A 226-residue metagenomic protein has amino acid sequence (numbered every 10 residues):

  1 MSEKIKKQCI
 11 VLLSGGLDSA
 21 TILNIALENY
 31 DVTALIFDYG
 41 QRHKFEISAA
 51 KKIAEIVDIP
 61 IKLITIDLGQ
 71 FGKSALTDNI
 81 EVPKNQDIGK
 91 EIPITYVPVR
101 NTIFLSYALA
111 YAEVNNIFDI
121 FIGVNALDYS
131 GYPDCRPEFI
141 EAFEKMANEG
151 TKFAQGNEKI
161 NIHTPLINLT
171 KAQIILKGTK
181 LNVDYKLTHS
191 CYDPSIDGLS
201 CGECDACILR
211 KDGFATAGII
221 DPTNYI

Functional and structural regions predicted by a protein language model:
M1-S2, D67, C204, D221: Serine/threonine-rich low-complexity intrinsically disordered regions
S2-L181: ATP-dependent adenylation/nucleotidyltransferase module used to activate substrates
T65, I122, Y185, Y192 (+3 more regions): Non-transmembrane, interaction-prone segments in cytosolic or luminal domains
N157, N161, I196, P222-Y225: Residue-level signal for alpha-helical context at structural boundaries
L181-G202: Immediate flanking context of iron-sulfur cluster ligation sites
L199-S200, A206-I226: Iron-sulfur (Fe-S) cluster-binding segments and ferredoxin-like electron-carrier domains, especially [2Fe-2S]
